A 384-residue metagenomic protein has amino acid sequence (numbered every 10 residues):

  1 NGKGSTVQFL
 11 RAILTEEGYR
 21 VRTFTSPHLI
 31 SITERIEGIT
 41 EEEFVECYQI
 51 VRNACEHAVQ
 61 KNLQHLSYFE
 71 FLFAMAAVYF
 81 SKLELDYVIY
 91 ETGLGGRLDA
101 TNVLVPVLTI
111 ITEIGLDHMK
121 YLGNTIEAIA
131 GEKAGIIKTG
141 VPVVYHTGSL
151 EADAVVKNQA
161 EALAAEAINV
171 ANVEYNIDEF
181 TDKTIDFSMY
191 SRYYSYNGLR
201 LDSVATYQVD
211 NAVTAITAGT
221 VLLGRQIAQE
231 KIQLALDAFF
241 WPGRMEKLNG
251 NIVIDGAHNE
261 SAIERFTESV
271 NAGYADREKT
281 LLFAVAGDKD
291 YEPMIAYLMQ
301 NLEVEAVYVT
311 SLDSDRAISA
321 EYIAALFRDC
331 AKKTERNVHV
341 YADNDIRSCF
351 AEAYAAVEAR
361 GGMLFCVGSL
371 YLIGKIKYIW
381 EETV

Functional and structural regions predicted by a protein language model:
S5-L10: Hydrophobic positions on the alpha1 helix immediately C-terminal to the Walker A/P-loop
T15-L104, L150-E151: ATP-dependent carboxylate-amine ligase catalytic core
F24, H146-T147, Q159-T181, L201-T206 (+7 more regions): Beta-strand->loop->alpha-helix junctions that form or flank phosphate-binding loops in nucleotide-handling enzymes
P27, L72-Y121, D153-G198: Extended acidic/charged loop-beta regions that coordinate divalent cations and stabilize anionic phosphate/carboxylate
V78-S81, T217-G224, Y378: Short glycine/serine- and small hydrophobic-enriched flexible loop segments
Y87-T92, D99-I110, I114-M119, T125-A128 (+1 more regions): Nucleotide phosphate-binding/pyrophosphate-handling subdomain across enzymes that bind or process nucleotide phosphates
S149-Q159, A164, I168, I252 (+1 more regions): C-terminal helical cap/extension that packs against the catalytic core of soluble nucleotide-cofactor enzymes
S369: Active-site-proximal loop/hinge segments that shape catalytic or ion-binding/gating pockets
